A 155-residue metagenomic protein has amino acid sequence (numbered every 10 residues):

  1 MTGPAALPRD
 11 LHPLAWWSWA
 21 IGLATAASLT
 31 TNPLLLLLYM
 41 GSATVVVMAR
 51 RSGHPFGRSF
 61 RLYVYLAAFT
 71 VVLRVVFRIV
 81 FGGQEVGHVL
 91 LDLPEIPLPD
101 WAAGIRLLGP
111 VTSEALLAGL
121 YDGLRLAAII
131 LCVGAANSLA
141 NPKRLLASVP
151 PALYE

Functional and structural regions predicted by a protein language model:
M1-L146: N-terminal transmembrane hairpin
R144-E155: Membrane-proximal soluble regions of multi-pass membrane proteins
